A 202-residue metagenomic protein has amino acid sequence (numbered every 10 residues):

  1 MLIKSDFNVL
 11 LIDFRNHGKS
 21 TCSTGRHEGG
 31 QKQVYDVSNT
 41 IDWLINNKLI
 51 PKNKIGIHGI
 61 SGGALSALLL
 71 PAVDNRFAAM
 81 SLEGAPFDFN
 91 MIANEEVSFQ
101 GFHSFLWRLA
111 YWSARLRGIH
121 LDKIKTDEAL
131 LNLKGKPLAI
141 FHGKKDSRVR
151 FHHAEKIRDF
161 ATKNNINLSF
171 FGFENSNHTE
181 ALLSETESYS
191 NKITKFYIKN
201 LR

Functional and structural regions predicted by a protein language model:
L2-T21: Conserved alpha/beta-hydrolase
R15-K48: Catalytic nucleophile-loop/oxyanion-hole region of alpha/beta-hydrolase and closely related hydrolase-like folds
K48-I60: Alpha/beta-hydrolase fold nucleophile elbow
H58-L69: Glycine-rich nucleophile elbow surrounding the catalytic serine of serine-hydrolase chemistry
L69-H120: Hydrolase active-site cap/lid region
L133-K134, A139-H142, D146: Short beta-strand/loop motif that positions the catalytic acidic residue of the alpha/beta-hydrolase fold
S147-H153: Conserved alpha/beta-hydrolase "acid-adjacent" motif
E155-R202: C-terminal catalytic histidine-bearing segment of alpha/beta-hydrolase fold enzymes
